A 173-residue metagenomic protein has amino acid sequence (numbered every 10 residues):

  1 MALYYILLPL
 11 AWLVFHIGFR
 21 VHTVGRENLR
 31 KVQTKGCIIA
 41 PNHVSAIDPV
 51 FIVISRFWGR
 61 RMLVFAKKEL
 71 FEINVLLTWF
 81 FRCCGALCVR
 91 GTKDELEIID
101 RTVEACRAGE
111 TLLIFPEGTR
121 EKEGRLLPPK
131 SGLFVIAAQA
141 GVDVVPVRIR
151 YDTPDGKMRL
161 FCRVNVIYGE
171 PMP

Functional and structural regions predicted by a protein language model:
M1-A11: Helix-enriched interaction subdomains in cytosolic or periplasmic regions, typified by TIR/SEFIR signaling/NADase cores
L8, I17-P173: Soluble catalytic domains of membrane acyltransferases
